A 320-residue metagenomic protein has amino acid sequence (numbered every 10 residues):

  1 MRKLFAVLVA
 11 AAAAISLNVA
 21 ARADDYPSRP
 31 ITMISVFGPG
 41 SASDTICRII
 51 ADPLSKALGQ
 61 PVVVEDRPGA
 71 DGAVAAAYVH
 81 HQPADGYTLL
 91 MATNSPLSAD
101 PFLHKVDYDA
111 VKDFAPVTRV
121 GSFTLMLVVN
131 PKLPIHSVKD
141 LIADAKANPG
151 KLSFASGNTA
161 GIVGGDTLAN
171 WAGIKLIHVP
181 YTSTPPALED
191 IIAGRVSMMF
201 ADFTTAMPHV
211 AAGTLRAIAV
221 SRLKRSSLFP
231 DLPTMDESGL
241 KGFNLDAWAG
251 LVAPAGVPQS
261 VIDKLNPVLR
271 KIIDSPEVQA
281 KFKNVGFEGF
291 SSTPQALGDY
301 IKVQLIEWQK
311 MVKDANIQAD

Functional and structural regions predicted by a protein language model:
M1-L4: Positively charged n-region of N-terminal signal peptides that target proteins for export
V7, A13-R22: C-terminal segment of classical bacterial N-terminal signal peptides
R22-K112, G150-K151, A160-G161, G173-M198 (+3 more regions): N-terminal (or domain-start) structured segment
S28-P30, W171, A211, E237 (+1 more regions): An extracytoplasmic/periplasmic, membrane-proximal ligand-sensing/linker region
V36-G40, N94-S95, S122-L125, N130-I135 (+5 more regions): Short coil/turn segments
H81-G86, F102-P186, M235, W248-K281: Hinge/capping helix and adjacent helix->loop/strand transition within the periplasmic-binding protein
P96-K105, I162, D166-W171, M198-L232: A ligand-binding cleft/hinge motif common to bilobed small-molecule-binding domains
S122, A206-S275, V303-I306: C-terminal lobe and pocket-closing loops of periplasmic/extracytoplasmic Venus-flytrap solute-binding proteins
